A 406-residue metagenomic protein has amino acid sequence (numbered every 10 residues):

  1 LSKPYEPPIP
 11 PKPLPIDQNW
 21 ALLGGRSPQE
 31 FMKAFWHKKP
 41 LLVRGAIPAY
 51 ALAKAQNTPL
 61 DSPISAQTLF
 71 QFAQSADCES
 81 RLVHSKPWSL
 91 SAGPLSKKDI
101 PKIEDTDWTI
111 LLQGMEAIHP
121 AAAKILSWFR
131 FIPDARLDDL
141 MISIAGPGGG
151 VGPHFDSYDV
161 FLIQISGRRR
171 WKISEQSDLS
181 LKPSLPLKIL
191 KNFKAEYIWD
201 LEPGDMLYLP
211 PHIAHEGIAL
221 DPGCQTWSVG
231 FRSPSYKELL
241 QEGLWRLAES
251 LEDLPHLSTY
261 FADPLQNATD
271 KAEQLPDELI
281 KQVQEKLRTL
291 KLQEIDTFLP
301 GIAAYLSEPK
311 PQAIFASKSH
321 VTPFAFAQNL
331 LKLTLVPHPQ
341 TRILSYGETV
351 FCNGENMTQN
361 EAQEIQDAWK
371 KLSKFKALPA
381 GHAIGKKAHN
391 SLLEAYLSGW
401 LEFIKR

Functional and structural regions predicted by a protein language model:
S2-A34, I47-D205, I213-H256, Y260-D263 (+1 more regions): Active-site region of the double-stranded beta-helix
S2-K12, E30-F31, K38, Q241 (+1 more regions): Long, charge-rich, low-complexity alpha-helical segments
P8-I16, A21-G25, S62, I118 (+5 more regions): Intrinsic-disorder-associated interaction segments
S127, S166, K281, H389 (+1 more regions): A broad, structural surface signal
L244-Y305: Long, charge-rich alpha-helical interaction segments
L290-K370, L393, I404-R406: Acidic, low-complexity/disordered tracts enriched in E/D and polar residues
